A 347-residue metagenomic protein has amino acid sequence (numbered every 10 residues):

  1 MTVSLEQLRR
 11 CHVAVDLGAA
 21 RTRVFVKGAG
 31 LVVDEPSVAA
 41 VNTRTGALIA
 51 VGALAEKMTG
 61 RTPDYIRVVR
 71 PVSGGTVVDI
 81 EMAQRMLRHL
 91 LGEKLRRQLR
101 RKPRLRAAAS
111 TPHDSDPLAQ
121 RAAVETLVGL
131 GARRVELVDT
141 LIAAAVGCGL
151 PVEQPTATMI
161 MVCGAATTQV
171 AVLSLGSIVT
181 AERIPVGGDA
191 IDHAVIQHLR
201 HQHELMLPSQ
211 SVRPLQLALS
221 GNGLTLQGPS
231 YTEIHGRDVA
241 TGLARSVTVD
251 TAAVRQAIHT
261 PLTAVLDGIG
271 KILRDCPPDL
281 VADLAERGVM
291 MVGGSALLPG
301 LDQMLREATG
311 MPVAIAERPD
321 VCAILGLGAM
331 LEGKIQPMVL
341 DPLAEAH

Functional and structural regions predicted by a protein language model:
M1-C163, A171-V289, A296-I324, G328-H347: Nucleotide/phosphate-binding catalytic cleft detector across ATP-hydrolyzing and phosphate-transferring enzymes
